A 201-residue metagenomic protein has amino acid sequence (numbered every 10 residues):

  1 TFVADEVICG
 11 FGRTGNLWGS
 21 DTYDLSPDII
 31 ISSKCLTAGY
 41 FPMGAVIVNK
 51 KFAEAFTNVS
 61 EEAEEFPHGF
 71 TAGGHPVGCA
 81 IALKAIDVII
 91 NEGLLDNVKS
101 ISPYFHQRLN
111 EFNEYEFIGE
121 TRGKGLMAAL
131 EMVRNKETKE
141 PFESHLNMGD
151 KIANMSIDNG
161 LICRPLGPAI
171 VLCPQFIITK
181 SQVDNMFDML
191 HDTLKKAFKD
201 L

Functional and structural regions predicted by a protein language model:
T1-L201: Conserved N-terminal phosphate-binding loop of PLP-dependent enzymes in the Aspartate aminotransferase
